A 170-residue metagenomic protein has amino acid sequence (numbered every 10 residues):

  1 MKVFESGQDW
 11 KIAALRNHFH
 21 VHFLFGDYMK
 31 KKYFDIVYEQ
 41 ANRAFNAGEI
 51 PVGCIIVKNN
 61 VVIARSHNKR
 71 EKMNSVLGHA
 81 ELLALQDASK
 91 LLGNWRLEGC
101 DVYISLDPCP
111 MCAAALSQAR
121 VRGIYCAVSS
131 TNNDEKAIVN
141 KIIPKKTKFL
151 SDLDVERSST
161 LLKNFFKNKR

Functional and structural regions predicted by a protein language model:
E5, F19-F23: Short hydrophobic alpha-helical segments enriched in small aliphatic residues
G26-A47, W95, P108-R170: Zinc-dependent deaminase
V52-V57: Short beta-strand scaffold segments in enzyme catalytic cores
I63-R70: Short beta->alpha transition motifs characteristic of CBS
K72-L82: A short, polar/charged loop-to-alpha-helix boundary motif
N94-L106: Immediate flanking context of iron-sulfur cluster ligation sites
